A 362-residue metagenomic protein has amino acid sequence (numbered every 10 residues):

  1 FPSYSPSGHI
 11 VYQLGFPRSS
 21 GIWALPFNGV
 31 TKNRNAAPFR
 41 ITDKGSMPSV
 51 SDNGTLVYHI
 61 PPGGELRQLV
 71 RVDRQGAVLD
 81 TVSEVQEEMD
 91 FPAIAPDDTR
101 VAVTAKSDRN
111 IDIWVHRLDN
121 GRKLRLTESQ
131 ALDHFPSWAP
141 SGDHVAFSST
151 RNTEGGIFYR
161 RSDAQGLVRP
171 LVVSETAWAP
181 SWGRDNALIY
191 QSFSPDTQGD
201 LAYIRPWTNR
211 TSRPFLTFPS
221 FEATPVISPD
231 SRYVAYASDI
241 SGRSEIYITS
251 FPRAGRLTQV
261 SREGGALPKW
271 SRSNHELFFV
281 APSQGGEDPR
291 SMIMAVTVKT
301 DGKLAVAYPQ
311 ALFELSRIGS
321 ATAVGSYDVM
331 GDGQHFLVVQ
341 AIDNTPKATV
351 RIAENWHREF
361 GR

Functional and structural regions predicted by a protein language model:
F1-L14, T42-H59, E84-T104, E128-T150 (+4 more regions): Conserved beta-propeller blade repeats
Q13-W23, I60-L69, S83-E88, A102-W114 (+11 more regions): A flexible loop/linker signature enriched in serine peptidases of the S9 family
S20, N28-M47, N53, Y58-R67 (+4 more regions): Predominantly five- to eight-bladed beta-propeller fold
F27-V30, D73-A77, R117-G121, R161-Q165 (+4 more regions): Short loop/turn segments that connect beta-strands within beta-propeller blades
T31, D288-A305: Short, charge-rich, low-complexity interaction segments located in flexible loops at or near secondary-structure
N35-F39, A77-T81, G121-R125, Q165-R169 (+3 more regions): Predominantly a core beta-strand signature of beta-propeller blades across repeat-based propeller domains
S283, M294, L304-V306, F313-E314: Amphipathic alpha-helical blocks and their helix-capping loop/short-beta junctions
S326-R362: Blade-level signature of beta-propeller repeat domains, shared across WD40, Kelch, NHL, RCC1 and BNR/Asp-box propellers
